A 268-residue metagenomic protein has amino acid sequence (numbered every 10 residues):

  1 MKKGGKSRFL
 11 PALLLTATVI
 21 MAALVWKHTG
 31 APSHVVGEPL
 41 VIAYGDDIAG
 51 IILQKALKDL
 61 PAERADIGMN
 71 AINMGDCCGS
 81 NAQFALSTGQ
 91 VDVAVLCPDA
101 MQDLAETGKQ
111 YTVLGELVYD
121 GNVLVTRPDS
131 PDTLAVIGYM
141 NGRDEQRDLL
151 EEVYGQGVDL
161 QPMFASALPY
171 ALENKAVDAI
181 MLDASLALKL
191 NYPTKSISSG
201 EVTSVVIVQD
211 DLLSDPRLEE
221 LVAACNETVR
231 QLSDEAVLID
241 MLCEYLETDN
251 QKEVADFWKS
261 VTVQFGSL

Functional and structural regions predicted by a protein language model:
L10-W26: Hydrophobic membrane-insertion alpha-helices, especially the h-region of bacterial N-terminal signal peptides
L24, I48, A236-L268: An extracytoplasmic/periplasmic, membrane-proximal ligand-sensing/linker region
V36-A65, D120-A179, A184-L188: Bilobed "Venus flytrap"/periplasmic-binding protein-like clamshell domains and structurally analogous long
I67-S87, C97-D99, V158-N174: Short helix-initiation/N-cap motifs at beta->coil->alpha
V95-T107, P169-G200: A ligand-binding cleft/hinge motif common to bilobed small-molecule-binding domains
Q110-V118, K189-L212: Short beta-strand->loop
N122-D132, E201-E219, T228: A bilobed periplasmic-binding-protein/Venus flytrap-type ligand-binding module shared by bacterial periplasmic
R217-E247: Bilobed periplasmic-binding protein/Venus flytrap-like ligand-binding cleft at the lobe interface of extracytoplasmic
